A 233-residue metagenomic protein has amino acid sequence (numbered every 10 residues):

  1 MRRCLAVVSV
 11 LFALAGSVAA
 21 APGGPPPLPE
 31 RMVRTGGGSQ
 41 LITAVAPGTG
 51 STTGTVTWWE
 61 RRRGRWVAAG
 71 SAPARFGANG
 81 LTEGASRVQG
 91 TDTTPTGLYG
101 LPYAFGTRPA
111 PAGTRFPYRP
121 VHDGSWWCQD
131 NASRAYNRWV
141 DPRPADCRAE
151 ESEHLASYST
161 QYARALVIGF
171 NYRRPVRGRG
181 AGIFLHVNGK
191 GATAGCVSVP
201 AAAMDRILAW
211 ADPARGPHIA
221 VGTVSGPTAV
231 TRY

Functional and structural regions predicted by a protein language model:
M1-G23: Secretory targeting and sorting signals
P22-T193, M204-Y233: Cell wall/extracellular polymer interaction/catalysis modules
T193-V199: Active-site nucleophilic cysteine motif
